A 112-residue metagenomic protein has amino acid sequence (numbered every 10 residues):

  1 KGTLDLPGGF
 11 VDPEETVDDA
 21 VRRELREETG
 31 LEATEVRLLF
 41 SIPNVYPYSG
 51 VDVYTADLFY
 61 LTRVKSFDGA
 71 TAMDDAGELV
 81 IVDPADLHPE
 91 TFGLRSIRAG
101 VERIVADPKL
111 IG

Functional and structural regions predicted by a protein language model:
K1-E14, L110: Short N-terminal signal/transit or membrane-insertion segments and the immediately adjacent low-complexity/disordered
K1-L6, A33, R37, V64: N-terminal strand-loop-strand
V11-T34, I42-S96: Unchanged
G93-G112: Charged phosphate-binding loop/patch that engages nucleotide di/tri-phosphates or the phosphate backbone of nucleic
